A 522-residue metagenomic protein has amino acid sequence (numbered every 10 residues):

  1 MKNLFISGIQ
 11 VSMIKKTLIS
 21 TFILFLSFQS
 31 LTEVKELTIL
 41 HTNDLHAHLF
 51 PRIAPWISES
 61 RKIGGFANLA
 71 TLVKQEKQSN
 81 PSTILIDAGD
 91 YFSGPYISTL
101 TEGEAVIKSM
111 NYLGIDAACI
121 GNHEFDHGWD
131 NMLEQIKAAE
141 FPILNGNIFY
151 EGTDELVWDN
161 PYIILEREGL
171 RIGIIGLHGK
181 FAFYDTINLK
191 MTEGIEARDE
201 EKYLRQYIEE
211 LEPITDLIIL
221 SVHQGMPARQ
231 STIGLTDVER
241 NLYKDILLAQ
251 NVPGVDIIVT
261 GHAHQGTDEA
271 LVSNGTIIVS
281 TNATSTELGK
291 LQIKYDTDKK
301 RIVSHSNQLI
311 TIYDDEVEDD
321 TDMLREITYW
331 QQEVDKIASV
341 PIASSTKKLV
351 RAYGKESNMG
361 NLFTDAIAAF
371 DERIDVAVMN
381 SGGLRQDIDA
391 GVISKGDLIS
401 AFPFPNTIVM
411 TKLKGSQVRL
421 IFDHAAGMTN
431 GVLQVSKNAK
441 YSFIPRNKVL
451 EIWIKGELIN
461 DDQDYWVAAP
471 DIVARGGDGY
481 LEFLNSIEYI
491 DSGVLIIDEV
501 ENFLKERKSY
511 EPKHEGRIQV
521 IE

Functional and structural regions predicted by a protein language model:
M1-M13: N-terminal secretory signal peptides that target proteins for export/translocation
T17-F22, I57: Sec-dependent signal peptide hydrophobic core
I23-L31: Hydrophobic h-region of N-terminal signal peptides that target proteins for export in Gram-negative bacteria
L31-E316, D322-R325, G354-A369, A377-M379 (+3 more regions): Acidic, metal/ion-coordinating pockets
Q308-I310, S344-V350, V378-I388, K437-R446 (+1 more regions): A glycine-rich phosphate-binding loop feature that marks nucleotide/adenosyl-phosphate handling sites
A338-E356: Glycine-rich phosphate/diphosphate-binding loops and the adjacent beta-loop-alpha structural elements that coordinate
G391-N430: C-terminal catalytic subdomain
N460-K505: A hydrophobic, small-residue-rich beta->alpha segment in the mid-to-C-terminal subdomain of diverse proteins
